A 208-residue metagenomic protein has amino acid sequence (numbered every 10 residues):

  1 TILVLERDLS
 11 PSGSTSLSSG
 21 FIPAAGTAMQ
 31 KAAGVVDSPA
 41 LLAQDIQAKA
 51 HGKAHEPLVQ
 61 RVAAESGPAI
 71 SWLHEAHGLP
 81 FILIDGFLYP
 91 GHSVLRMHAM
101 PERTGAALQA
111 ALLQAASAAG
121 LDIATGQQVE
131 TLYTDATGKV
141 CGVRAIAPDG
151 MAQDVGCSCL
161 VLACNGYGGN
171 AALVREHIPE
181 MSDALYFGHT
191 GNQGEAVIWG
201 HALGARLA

Functional and structural regions predicted by a protein language model:
T1-V4: N-terminal Rossmann-like FAD-binding beta1-loop-alpha1 element of flavoenzymes
E6-D8, S19, A25-T27, G126-Q128 (+4 more regions): Fold-independent oxyanion-binding glycine-rich loops and adjacent beta-strand/coil segments at enzyme active sites
R7-D122, G126-T131, A172-R175: Conserved N-terminal/central alpha/beta ligand/cofactor-binding core
S14-L17, T137-G138, G142-R144, G166 (+1 more regions): Short acidic, glycine/serine/threonine-rich loops at helix termini
H55-E56, H98, S117, A136-T137 (+3 more regions): Short linear motifs at secondary-structure transitions and domain/linker junctions
A99-S158, G191-L203: Helical element adjacent to the flavin cofactor pocket in flavoenzyme catalytic cores
P148-M151, V155-A208: Glycine-rich loop(s) and the adjacent beta-strand/alpha-helix scaffold that form part
